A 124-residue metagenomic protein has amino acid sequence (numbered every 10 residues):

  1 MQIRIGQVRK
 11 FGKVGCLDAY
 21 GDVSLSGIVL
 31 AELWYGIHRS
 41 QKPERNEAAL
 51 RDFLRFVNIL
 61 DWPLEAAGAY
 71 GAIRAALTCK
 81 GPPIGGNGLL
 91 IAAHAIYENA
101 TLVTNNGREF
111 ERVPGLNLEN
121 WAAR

Functional and structural regions predicted by a protein language model:
M1-L25, Y35-L54, C79, R124: Short, well-structured N-terminal submotif of metal-dependent ribonuclease cores
M1-Q2, A31-W34, L60, E111 (+1 more regions): Nucleotide phosphate-binding site architecture
V14-L17, R51, R74, G81 (+2 more regions): Short secondary-structure boundary/capping segments
L30, P43, E47-L50, A67-Y70 (+1 more regions): A general structural signal for well-ordered alpha-helical segments in protein cores
N58-V103: Active-site neighborhoods of divalent-metal-dependent phosphate/nucleic-acid chemistry enzymes
A92, I96-R124: Acidic, PIN/NYN-like endoribonuclease modules and their adjacent C-terminal/linker elements
